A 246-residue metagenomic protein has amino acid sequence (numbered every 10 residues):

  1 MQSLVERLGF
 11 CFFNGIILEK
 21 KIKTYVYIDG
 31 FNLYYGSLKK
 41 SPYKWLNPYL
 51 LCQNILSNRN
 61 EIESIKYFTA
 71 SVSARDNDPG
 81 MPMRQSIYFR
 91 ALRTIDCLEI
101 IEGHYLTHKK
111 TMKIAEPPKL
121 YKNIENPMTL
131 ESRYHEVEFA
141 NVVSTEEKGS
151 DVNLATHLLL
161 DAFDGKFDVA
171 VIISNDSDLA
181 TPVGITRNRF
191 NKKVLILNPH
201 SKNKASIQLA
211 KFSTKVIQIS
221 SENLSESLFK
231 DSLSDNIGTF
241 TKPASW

Functional and structural regions predicted by a protein language model:
R7-N126, F139, V143, R189 (+1 more regions): Domain-level signal for Mg2+-assisted phosphodiester chemistry and nucleotide/NA-binding surfaces in nucleic-acid
L106-W246: Nuclease catalytic cores that cleave nucleic-acid phosphodiester bonds, predominantly acidic two-metal-ion
